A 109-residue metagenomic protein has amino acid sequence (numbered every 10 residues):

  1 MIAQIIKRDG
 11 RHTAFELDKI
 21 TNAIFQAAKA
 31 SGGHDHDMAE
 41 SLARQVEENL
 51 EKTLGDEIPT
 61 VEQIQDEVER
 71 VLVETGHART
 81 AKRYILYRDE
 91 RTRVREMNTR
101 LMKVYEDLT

Functional and structural regions predicted by a protein language model:
M1-T109: Extended catalytic cores of very large enzyme megasubunits
